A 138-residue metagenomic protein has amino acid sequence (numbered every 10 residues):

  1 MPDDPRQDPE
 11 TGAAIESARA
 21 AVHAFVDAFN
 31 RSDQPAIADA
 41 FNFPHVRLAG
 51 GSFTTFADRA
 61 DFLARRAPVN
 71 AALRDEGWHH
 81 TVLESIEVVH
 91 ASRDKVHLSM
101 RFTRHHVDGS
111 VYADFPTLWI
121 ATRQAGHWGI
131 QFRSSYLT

Functional and structural regions predicted by a protein language model:
M1-F43, L48: Short, low-complexity N-terminal intrinsically disordered segments enriched in polar/charged residues
P2, Y112-T138: Short beta-strand edge/turn micro-motifs at domain boundaries
Q34-I86: A solvent-exposed, acidic/Ser-Thr-rich amphipathic alpha-helical stretch
G51-F53, G109, G126: Detector for glycine-centered tight turns/loop "hinges" at secondary-structure junctions
H80, R93-F102: A short hydrophobic beta-strand element
L83-V88, R101-R104, P116-T122: Hydrophobic/aromatic beta-strand elements that line small-molecule binding cavities or substrate pockets in beta-rich
V88-K95, A121-H127: A short, structured loop/turn motif at beta-sheet edges
R104-Y112: Short, cysteine-centered beta-strand-loop-beta hairpins and adjacent loop/turn segments enriched in charged/polar
